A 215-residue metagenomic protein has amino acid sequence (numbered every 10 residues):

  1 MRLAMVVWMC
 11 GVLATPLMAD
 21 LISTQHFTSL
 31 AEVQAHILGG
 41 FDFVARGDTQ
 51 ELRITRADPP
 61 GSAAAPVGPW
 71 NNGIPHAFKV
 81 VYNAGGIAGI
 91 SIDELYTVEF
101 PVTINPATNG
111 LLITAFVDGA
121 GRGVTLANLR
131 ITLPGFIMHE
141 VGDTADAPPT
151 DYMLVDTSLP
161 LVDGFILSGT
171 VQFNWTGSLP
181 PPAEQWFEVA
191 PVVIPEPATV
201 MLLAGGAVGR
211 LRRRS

Functional and structural regions predicted by a protein language model:
M1-A4, L211-S215: Positively charged n-region of N-terminal signal peptides that target proteins for export
A4-A14: Bacterial N-terminal signal peptides
T15-A19: Sec/Tat signal peptide C-region and signal peptidase I cleavage site
D20-V193: Helix-boundary and membrane-interface capping/anchor signal
P195-R212: A short, hydrophobic C-terminal helix/tail in secreted or cell-surface proteins
